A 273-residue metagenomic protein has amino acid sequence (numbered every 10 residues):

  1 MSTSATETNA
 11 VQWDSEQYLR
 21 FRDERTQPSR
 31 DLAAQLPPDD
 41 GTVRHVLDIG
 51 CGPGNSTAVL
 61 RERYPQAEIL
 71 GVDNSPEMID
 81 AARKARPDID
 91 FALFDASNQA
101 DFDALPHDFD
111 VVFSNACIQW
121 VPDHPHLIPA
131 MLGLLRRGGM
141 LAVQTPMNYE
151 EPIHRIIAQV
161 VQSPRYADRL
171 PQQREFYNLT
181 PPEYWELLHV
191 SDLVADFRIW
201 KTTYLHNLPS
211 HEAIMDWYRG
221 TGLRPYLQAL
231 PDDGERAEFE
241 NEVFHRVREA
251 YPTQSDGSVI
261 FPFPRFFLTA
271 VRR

Functional and structural regions predicted by a protein language model:
N9-T26: Class I SAM-dependent methyltransferase Rossmann-like catalytic core, especially the SAM/SAH-binding loop
E24-R44, V59: Conserved alpha-helix/loop element of class I SAM-dependent methyltransferases that forms part of the SAM/SAH-binding
H45-F102, H126: Class I SAM-dependent methyltransferase SAM/SAH-binding core
P53-N55, E175-R273: Conserved Class I S-adenosyl-L-methionine
F102-V112: A short acidic, Gly/Pro-enriched loop at the edge of an enzyme's catalytic core that lines a small-molecule cofactor
D110-H124, M147: A short SAM/SAH-binding and catalytic strip from SAM-dependent methyltransferases
P125-M140: A short glycine-rich, Lys/Arg-flanked "PGG" loop and its adjoining helix->strand segment in the class I
M140-A167: Conserved class I S-adenosyl-L-methionine
